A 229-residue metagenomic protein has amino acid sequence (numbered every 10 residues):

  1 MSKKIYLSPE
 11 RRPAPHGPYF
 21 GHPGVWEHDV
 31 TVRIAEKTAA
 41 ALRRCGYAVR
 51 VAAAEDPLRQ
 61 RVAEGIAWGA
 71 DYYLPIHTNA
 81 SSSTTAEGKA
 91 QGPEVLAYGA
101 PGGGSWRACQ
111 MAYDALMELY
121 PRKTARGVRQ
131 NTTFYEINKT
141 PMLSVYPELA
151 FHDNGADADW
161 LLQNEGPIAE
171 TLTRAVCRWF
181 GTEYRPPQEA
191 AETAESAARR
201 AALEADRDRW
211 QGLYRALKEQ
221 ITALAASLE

Functional and structural regions predicted by a protein language model:
M1-V62, W68, K89-Q91: Active-site histidine-acidic residue metal-binding/catalytic motifs, centered on HxH/HExxH-like signatures
K3, R61-V62, W68, Y72-P75 (+4 more regions): N-terminal catalytic cores of peptidoglycan-degrading enzymes
K3-S8, R12, G17, W68 (+2 more regions): Active-site-adjacent mobile loop/cap segments within catalytic or ligand-binding domains
A14-W26, A80-M111: A short, glycine/acidic-enriched catalytic loop
R33-R44, G102-P121, A158-P186: Long, well-ordered alpha-helical scaffolding segments within enzyme catalytic domains, especially pronounced
P187-A197: Acidic, proline-/serine-/threonine-rich low-complexity intrinsically disordered repeat tracts
E195-A198, A202-E219, A223: Alpha-helical coiled-coil heptad-register detector
